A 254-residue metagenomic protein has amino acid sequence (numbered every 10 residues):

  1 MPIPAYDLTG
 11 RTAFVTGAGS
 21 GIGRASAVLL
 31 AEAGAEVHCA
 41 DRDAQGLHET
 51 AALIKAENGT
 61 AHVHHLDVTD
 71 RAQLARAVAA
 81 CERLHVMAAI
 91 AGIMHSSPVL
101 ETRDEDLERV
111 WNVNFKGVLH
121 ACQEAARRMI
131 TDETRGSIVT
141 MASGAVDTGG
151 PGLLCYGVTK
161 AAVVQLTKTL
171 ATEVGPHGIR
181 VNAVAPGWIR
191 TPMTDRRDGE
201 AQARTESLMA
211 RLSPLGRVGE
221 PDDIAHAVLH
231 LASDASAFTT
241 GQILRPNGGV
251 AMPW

Functional and structural regions predicted by a protein language model:
P2-P4, T148, L229, T240-W254: Short C-terminal tail/terminal secondary-structure segment of NAD(P)H-dependent dehydrogenase/reductase domains
T12, G19-G21: Conserved glycine-rich cofactor-binding loop
P98-V99, R103-W111, M209: Substrate-binding pocket helix/loop in short-chain dehydrogenase/reductase
C122, T159, T167: Active-site helix of classical SDR
R127, T172-P176, A237: Alpha-helical segment proximal to the catalytic Tyr-Lys
S143: Residue(s) in the substrate-gating loop at a strand-loop-helix junction that position the organic substrate next
A183, G187, S207-A235, T239 (+1 more regions): C-terminal helical subdomain
